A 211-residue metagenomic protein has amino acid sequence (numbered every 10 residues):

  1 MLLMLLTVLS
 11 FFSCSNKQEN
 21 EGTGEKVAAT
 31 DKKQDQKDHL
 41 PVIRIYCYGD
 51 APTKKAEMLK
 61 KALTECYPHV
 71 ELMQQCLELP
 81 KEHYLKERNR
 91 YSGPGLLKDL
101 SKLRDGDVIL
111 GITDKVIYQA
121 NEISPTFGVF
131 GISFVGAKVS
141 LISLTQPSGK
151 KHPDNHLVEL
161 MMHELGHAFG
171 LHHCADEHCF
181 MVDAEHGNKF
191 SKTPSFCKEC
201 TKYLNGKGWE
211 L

Functional and structural regions predicted by a protein language model:
M1-L5: Sec-dependent signal peptide recognition, specifically the positively charged N-region followed immediately by
F11-S13: C-terminal motif of bacterial Sec signal peptides marking the signal peptidase cleavage site
S15-G22: Bacterial lipoprotein signal-peptidase II cleavage site
T23-D38: Post-signal peptide N-terminal segment of mature Sec-exported envelope proteins
K32-D35, G49, T126-H156, H172-L211: Metalloprotease/metallohydrolase-associated module, dominated by Zn2+-dependent proteases
H39-P52: Fold-level signature of zinc-dependent metallopeptidase catalytic domains
T53-L160, H172: Metzincin-family zinc-dependent endopeptidase catalytic domain
L160-A168: Catalytic glutamate of the conserved HExxH
